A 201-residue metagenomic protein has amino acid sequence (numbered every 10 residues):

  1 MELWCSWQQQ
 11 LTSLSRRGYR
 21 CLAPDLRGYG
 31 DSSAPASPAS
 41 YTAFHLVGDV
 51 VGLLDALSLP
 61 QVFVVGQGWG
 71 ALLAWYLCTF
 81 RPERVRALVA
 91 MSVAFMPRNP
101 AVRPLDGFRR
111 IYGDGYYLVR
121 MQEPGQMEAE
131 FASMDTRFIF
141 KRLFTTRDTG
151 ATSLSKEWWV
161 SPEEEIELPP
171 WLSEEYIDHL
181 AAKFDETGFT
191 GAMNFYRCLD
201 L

Functional and structural regions predicted by a protein language model:
M1-A34, L53, Q67: Conserved HGGG/HGGXW glycine-rich cap/lid loop of the alpha/beta-hydrolase fold
Y29-S33, P38-V65, W69-L201: Flexible "cap/lid" subdomain of the alpha/beta-hydrolase fold that forms the substrate-access gate
